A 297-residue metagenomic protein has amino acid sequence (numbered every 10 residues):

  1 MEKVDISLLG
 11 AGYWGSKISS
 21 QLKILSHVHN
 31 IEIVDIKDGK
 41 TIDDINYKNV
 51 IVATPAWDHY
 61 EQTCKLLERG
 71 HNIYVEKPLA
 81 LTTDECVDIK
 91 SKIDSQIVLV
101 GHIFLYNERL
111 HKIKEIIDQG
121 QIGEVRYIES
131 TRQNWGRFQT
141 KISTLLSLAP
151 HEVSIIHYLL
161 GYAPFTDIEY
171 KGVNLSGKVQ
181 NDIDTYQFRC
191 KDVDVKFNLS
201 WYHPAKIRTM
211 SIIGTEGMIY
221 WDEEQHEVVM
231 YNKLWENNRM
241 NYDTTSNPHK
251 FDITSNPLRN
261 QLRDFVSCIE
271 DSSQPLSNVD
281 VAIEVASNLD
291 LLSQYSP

Functional and structural regions predicted by a protein language model:
M1-K40: N-terminal Rossmann-like dinucleotide-binding module
L8, G39-K40, N49-T54, D264-P297: C-terminal helix-rich "cap/oligomerization" subdomain common to oxidoreductases
I18, D38-K90: Beta-loop-alpha module in the N-terminal Rossmann-like domain of NAD(P)-dependent dehydrogenases, especially those
V28, R69-H71, D94-Q96: A short helix->loop->beta-strand "cap" motif at the edges of active sites that frequently abuts
V75-E76, V100, W221: Hydrophobic residues in well-ordered beta-strands that form the structural core
A80-Q139: A contiguous active-site-proximal alpha/beta segment in oxidoreductase catalytic domains
W135-A205, S211, D280-I283: Rossmann-like dinucleotide-binding domain that binds NAD(P)(H)
S176, C190-Q261, N278: NAD(P)-dinucleotide binding in Rossmann-like oxidoreductases
